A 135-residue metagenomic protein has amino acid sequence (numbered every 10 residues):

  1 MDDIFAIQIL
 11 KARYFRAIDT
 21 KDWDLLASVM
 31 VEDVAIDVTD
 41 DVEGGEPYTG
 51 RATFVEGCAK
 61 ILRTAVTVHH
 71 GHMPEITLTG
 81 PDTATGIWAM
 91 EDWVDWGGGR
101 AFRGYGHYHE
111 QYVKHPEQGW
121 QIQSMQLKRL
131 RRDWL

Functional and structural regions predicted by a protein language model:
M1-E32: Short, low-complexity N-terminal intrinsically disordered segments enriched in polar/charged residues
T20-D22, K60-L62, G98: Residue-level detector of functional hotspots within protein domains
L25-A89: A solvent-exposed, acidic/Ser-Thr-rich amphipathic alpha-helical stretch
R63-L135: A beta-strand edge to alpha-helix "cap/lid" segment located at domain peripheries
